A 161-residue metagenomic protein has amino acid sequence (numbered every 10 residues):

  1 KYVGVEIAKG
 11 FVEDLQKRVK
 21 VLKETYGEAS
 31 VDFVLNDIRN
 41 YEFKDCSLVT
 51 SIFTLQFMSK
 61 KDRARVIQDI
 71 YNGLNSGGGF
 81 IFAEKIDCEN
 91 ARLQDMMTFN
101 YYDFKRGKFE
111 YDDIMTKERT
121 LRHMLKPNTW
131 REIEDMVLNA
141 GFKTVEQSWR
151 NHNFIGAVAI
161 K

Functional and structural regions predicted by a protein language model:
K1-N40: Class I SAM-dependent methyltransferase SAM/SAH-binding core
C46-S47: Conserved acidic residues
T50: A conserved beta-strand element that flanks and buttresses the S-adenosyl-L-methionine
F53-F57, E84: Short catalytic micro-motifs in class I SAM-dependent methyltransferases
A64-S76: A short glycine-rich, Lys/Arg-flanked "PGG" loop and its adjoining helix->strand segment in the class I
G77-K85: Conserved beta-strand signature within the Rossmann-like core of class I S-adenosyl-L-methionine
K85-A140: C-terminal alpha-helical "lid/dimerization" subdomain adjacent to the S-adenosyl-L-methionine
E134-K161: Core SAM-dependent methyltransferase catalytic element
